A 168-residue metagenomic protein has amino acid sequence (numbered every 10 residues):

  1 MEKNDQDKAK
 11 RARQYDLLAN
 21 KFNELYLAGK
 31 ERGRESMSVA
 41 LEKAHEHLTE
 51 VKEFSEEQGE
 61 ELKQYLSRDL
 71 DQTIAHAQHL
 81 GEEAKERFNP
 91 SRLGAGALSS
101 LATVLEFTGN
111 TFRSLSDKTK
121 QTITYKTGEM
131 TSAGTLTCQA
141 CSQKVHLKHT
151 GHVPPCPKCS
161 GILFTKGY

Functional and structural regions predicted by a protein language model:
N4-T119, I123: Amphipathic alpha-helical membrane/lipid-surface binding segments
S99-Y168: Cys/His-clustered metal-coordination modules, chiefly Zn-binding fingers
